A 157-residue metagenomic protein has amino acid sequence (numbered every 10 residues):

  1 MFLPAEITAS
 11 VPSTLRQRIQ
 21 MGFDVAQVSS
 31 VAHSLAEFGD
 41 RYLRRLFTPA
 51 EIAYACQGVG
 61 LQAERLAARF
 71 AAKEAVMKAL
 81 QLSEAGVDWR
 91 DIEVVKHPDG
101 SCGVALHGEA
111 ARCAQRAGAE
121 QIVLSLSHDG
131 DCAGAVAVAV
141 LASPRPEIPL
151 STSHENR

Functional and structural regions predicted by a protein language model:
M1-R157: Core catalytic alpha/beta fold that binds nucleotide/phospho-ligands
